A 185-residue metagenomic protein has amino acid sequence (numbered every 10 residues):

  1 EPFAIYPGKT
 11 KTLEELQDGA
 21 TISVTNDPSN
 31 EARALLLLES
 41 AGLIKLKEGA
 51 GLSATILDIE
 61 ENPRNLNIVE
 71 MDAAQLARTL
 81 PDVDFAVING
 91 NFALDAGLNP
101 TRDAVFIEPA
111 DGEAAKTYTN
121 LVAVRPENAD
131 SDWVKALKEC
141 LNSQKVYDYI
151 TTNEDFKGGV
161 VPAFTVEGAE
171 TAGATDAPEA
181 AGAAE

Functional and structural regions predicted by a protein language model:
E1-I44: A conserved helix-loop-strand patch within extracytoplasmic ligand-binding domains of the periplasmic binding
E1-P2, L16-Q17, E108-Y118: Short Pro/Gly-enriched coil loops immediately N-terminal to beta-strands
P2-L13, Y118-A136: A bilobed periplasmic-binding-protein/Venus flytrap-type ligand-binding module shared by bacterial periplasmic
A20, L43, R64-N67, P81-I88: Alpha-to-beta junction loops
A32-E39, C140-P162: Periplasmic-binding protein-like
G51-R78: Short helix-initiation/N-cap motifs at beta->coil->alpha
A77-A104: A ligand-binding cleft/hinge motif common to bilobed small-molecule-binding domains
E167-E185: Short, low-complexity disordered leader/linker segments with a strong preference for bacterial N-terminal type II
